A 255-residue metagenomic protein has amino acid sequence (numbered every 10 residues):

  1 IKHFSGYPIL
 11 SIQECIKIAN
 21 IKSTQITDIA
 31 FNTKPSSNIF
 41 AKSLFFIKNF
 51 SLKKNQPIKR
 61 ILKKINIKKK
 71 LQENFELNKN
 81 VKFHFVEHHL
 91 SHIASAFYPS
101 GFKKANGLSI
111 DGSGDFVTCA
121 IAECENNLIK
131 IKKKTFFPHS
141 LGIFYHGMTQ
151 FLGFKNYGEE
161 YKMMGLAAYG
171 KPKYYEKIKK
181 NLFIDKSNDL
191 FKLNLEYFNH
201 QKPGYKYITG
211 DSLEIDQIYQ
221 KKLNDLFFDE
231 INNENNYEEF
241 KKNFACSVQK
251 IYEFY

Functional and structural regions predicted by a protein language model:
I1-Y255: Short acidic/glycine-rich loops and adjacent helix/strand connectors that line catalytic pockets where negatively
